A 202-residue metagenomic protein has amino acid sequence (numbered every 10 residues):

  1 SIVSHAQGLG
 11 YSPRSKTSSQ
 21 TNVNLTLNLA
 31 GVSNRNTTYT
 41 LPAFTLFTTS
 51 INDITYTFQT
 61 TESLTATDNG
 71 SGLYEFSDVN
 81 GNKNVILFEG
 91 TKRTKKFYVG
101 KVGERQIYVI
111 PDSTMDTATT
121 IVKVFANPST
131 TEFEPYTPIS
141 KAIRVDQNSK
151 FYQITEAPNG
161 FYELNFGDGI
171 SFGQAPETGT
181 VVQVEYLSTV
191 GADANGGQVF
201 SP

Functional and structural regions predicted by a protein language model:
S1-P202: Signature of Asx- and small-polar-rich beta-strand/turn repeats characteristic of beta-solenoid architectures
